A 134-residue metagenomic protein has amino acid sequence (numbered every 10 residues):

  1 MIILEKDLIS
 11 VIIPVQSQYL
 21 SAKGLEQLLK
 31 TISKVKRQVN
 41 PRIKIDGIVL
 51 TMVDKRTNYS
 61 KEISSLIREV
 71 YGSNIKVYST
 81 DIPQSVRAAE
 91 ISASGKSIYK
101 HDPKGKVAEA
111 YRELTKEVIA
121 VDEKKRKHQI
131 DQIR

Functional and structural regions predicted by a protein language model:
M1-P83: Conserved catalytic-core segment of NTP-binding enzymes
I2-I3, V118, I130: Short hydrophobic transmembrane-like helices used for membrane targeting/insertion
R42, K125-Q129: Short, polar/charged, Gly/Pro-enriched helix-capping and turn/loop motifs at alpha-helix termini and inter-helix linkers
Q84-E90: Short, glycine-rich, amphipathic interfacial segments at transmembrane boundaries or analogous
S92-E109: C-terminal boundary of histidine-terminating zinc-finger modules
E113-K125: C-terminal alpha-helix
